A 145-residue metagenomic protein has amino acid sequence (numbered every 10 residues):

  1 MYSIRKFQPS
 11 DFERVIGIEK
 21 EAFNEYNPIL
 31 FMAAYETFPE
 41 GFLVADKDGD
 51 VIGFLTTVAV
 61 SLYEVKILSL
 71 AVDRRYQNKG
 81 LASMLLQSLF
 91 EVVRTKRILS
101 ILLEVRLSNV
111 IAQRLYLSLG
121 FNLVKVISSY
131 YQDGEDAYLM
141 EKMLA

Functional and structural regions predicted by a protein language model:
Y2, K6-R75, L86-S88, V92 (+2 more regions): Acetyl-CoA-dependent GNAT
I67, I101-V105: Conserved hydrophobic beta-strand within the GNAT/NAT acetyltransferase core sheet that lines the active-site cleft
D73-R75, K79, L107-V110: Active-site acidic-Proline motif in GNAT/NAT acetyltransferases
N78-E91, R114-S118: Conserved acetyl-CoA-binding loop-helix of GNAT-fold acetyltransferases
L86, N109-A112, S129-G134: Short glycine/proline-centered loop/turn elements that form peptide/ligand docking sites
E104, L117, N122-Y138: Conserved catalytic-core motifs of GNAT/GCN5-like acyltransferases
R106, E141-M143: Conserved catalytic core of the tyrosine transesterase superfamily
